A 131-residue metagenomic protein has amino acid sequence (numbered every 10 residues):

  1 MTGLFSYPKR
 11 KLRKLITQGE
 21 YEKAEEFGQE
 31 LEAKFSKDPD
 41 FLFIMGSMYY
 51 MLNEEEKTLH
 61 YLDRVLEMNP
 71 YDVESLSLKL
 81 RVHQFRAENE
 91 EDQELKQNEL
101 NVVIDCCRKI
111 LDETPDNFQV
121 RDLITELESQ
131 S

Functional and structural regions predicted by a protein language model:
L4-K37: Alpha-helical segment of the N-proximal tetratricopeptide repeat
E30-A33, D63-E67, D105, K109-D112: Conserved structural position within tetratricopeptide repeats
